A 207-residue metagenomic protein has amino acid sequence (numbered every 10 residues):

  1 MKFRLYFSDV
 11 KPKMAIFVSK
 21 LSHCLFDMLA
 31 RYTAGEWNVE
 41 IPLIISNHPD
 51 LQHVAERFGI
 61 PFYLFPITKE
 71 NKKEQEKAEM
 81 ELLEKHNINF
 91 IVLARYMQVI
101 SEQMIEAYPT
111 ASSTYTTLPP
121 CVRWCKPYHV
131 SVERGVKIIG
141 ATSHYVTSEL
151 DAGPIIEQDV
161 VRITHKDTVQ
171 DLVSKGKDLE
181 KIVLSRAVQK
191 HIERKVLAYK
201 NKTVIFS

Functional and structural regions predicted by a protein language model:
M1-S207: One-carbon transfer enzymes
